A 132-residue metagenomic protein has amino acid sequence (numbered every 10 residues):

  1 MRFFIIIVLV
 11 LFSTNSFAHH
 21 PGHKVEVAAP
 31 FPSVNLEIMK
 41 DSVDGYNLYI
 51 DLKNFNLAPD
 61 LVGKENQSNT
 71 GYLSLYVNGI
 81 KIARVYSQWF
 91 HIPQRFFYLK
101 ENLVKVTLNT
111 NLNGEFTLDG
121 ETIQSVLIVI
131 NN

Functional and structural regions predicted by a protein language model:
S13-N15: N-terminal signal peptide c-region/cleavage motif recognized by signal peptidases
H19-D41: Short, compositionally biased P/S/T/A/G/V-rich stretches that sit at domain boundaries
K40-N54: Contiguous beta-strand segments within globular domains
Y46-I50, Y98-N111: Short, well-structured beta-strand segments within conserved domains
D51-E65: Short amphipathic, basic-aromatic surface patches that mediate peripheral association with negatively charged
L75-I80: Short strand-turn-strand beta-turns centered on an Asx-Gly dipeptide
K81-S87: Short beta-strand segments within Ig-like beta-sandwich modules, predominantly Fibronectin type-III
A83, N109-L118: Short acidic/polar inter-strand loop motif in beta-rich domains
